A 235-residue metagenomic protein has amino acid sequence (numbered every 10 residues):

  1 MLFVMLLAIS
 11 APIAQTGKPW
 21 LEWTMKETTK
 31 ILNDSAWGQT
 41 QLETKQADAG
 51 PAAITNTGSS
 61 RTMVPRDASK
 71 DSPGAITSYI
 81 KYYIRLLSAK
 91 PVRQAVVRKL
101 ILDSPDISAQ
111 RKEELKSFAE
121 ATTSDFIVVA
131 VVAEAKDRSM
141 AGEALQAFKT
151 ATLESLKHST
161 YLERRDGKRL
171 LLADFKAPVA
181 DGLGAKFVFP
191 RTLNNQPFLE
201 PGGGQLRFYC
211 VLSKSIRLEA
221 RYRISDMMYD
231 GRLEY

Functional and structural regions predicted by a protein language model:
M1-S10: Bacterial N-terminal signal peptides
I13-Y235: PEST-like low-complexity, intrinsically disordered acidic/proline/serine-rich tracts that flank trafficking/processing
